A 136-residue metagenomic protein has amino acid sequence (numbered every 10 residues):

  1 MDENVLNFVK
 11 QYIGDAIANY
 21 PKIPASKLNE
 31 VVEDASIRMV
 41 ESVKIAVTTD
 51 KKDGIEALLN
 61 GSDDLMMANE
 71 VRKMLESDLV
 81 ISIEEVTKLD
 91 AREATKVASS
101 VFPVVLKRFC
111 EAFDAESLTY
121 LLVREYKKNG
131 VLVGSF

Functional and structural regions predicted by a protein language model:
M1-F136: A structural "flexibility-hinge" signal
